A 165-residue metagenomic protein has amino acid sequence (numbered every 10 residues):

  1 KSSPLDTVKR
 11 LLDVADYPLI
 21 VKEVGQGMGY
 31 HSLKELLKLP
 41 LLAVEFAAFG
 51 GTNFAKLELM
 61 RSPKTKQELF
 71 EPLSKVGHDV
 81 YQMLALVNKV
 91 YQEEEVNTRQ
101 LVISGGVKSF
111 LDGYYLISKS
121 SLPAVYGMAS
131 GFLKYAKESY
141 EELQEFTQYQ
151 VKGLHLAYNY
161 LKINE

Functional and structural regions predicted by a protein language model:
K1-E35: Active-site entrance/lid segments in N-terminal catalytic domains of soluble metabolic enzymes
K1-L5, S32-K89, G131, K137: Glycine/Thr-rich beta-alpha phosphate-binding loop at enzyme active sites
D13, L36-K38, Q92-E95: Short, conserved, surface-exposed binding loops centered on an aromatic residue
D16, L37-A43, K119-Y126: Glycine-enriched alpha-helix->loop->beta-strand junction motifs that scaffold or abut catalytic
D16-Y17, Q67, V96-N97: General secondary-structure edge motif
I20-G29, R99-L111: Glycine-rich beta-to-alpha transition loops that act as phosphate-gripper elements at the mouths of alpha/beta enzyme
F70-R99, K108-E165: Alpha/beta catalytic cores of nucleotide-metabolism and tRNA/nucleoside-modifying enzymes
